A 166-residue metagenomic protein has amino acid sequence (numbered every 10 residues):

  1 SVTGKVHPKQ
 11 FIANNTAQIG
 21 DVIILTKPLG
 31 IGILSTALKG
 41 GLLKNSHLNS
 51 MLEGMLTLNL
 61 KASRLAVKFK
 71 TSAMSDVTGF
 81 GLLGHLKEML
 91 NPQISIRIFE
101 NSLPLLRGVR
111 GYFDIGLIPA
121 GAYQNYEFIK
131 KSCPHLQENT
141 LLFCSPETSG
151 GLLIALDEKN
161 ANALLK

Functional and structural regions predicted by a protein language model:
S1-F11, S46-A66: Active-site glycine-rich loop that binds ribose-phosphate moieties when present
S1-L43: Glycine-rich anion-binding loops of enzyme active sites
T3-K9, K68-K166: Glycine-/charge-enriched secondary-structure boundary and capping motifs
N14, L56-T57, G81, K159: Residue-level recognition of alpha-helix initiation/capping sites
Q18, T57-T71, Q137-E138: Short, hydrophobic/aliphatic alpha-helical segments
Q18-D21, K27, I31, N49 (+4 more regions): Residues on a specific face of well-ordered alpha-helices
L29-G30, N59, M74-G79: A structural signal for small-residue-enriched, beta-sheet-centric alpha/beta enzyme cores and oligomeric scaffold folds
L38-S50, S132-L136: Active-site phosphate/oxyanion-binding loops
